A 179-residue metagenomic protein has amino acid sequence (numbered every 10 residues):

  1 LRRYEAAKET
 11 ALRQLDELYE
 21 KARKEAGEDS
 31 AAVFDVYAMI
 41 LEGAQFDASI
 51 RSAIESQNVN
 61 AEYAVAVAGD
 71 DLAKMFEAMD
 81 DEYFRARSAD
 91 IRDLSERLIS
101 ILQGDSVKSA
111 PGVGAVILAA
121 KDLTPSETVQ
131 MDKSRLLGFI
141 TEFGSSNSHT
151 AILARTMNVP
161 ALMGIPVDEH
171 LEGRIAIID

Functional and structural regions predicted by a protein language model:
L1-D179: Non-catalytic, soluble scaffold/interaction modules
